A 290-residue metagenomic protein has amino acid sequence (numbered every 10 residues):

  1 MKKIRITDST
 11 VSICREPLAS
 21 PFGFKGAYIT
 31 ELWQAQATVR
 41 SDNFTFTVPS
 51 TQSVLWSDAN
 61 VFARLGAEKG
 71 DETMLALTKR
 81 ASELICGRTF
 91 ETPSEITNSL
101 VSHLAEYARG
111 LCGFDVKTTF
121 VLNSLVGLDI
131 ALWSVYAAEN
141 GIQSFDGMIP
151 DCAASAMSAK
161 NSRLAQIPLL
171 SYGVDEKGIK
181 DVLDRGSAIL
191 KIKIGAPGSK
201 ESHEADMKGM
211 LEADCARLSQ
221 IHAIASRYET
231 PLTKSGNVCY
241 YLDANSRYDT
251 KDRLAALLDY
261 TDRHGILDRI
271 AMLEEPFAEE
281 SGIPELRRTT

Functional and structural regions predicted by a protein language model:
M1-T38: Short, Gly/Pro- and small/polar-rich lid/capping loops
F22-F24, T51-A59, Q166-G173: Glycine-rich phosphate/pyrophosphate-binding beta-alpha loops
L32-Q36, T45-T47, R163, S187: A common structural microfeature
R40, F46-N140: Metal- or metallocofactor-binding catalytic centers and their adjacent structured scaffolds across diverse enzyme
F114-K117, Y136, I149, I179-L183: Fungal eukaryote-biased detector of long internal structured cores
T119-N123, I130-V174: Glycine-rich, aromatic-flanked loop segments that form ligand/cofactor-binding clefts across common enzyme folds
A154-P284: Metal-dependent enolase-superfamily TIM-barrel catalytic cores that perform enediolate-based chemistry
E285-T290: Short, intrinsically disordered, charge-balanced linker/junction segments flanking boundaries in proteins
